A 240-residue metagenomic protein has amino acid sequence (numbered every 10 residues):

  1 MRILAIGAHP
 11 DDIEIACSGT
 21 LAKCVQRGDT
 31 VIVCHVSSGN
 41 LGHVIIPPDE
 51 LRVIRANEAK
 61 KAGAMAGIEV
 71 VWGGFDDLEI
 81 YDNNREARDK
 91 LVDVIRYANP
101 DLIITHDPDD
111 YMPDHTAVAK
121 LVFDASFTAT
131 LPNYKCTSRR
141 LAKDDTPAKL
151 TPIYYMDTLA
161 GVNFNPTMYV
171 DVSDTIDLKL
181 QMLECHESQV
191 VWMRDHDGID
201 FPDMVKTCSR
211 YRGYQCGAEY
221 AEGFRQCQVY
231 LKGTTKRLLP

Functional and structural regions predicted by a protein language model:
M1-A98, R225, K236-R237: Active-site rim/loop-helix segments in enzyme catalytic domains that contact anionic ligands
M1-L4, D82-P240: Metal-dependent de-N-acetylase/amidase catalytic core
